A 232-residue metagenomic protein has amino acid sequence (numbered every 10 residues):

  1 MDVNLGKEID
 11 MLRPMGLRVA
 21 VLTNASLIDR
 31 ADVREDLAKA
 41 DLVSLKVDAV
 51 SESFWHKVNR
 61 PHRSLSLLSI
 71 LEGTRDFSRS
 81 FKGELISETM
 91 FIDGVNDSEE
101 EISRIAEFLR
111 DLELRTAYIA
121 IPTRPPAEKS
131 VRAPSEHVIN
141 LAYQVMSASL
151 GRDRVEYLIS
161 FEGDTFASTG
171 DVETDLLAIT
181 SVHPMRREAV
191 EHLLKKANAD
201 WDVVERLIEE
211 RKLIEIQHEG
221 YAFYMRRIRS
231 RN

Functional and structural regions predicted by a protein language model:
M1-V145, S149: Conserved AdoMet/S-adenosylmethionine-binding subsite of the radical SAM
D97-N232: Auxiliary Fe-S-binding modules of radical SAM enzymes
